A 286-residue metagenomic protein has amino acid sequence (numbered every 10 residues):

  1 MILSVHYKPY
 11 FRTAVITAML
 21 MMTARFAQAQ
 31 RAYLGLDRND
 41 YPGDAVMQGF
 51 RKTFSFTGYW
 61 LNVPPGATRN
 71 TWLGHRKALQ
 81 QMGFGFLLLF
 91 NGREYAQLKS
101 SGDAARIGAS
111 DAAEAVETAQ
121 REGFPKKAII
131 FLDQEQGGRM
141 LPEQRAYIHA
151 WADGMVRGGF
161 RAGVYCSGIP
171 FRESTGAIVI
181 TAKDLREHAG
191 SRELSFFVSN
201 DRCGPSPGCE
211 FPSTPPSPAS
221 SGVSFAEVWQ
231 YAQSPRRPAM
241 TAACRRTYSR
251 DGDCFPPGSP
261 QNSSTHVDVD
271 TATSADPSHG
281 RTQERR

Functional and structural regions predicted by a protein language model:
I2-A14: Bacterial N-terminal signal peptides that target proteins for export
I16-T17, A27: Cleavable N-terminal signal peptides
Q30-D40, A182-R286: Functionally critical loop-and-helix segments that line ligand-binding/catalytic clefts of soluble enzyme domains
Q30-S55, Y59-A150, R157-G158: Substrate-binding cleft of extracellular glycoside hydrolase catalytic domains
N91, C166-P170, Q233: Acidic carboxylate-rich catalytic motifs and surrounding loops in phosphoryl-/glycosyl-chemistry enzymes
G158-S174: Aromatic-lined carbohydrate-recognition surfaces of secreted/lumenal glycan-active proteins
I169-L185: Beta-rich nucleic-acid/ligand-interaction surfaces
